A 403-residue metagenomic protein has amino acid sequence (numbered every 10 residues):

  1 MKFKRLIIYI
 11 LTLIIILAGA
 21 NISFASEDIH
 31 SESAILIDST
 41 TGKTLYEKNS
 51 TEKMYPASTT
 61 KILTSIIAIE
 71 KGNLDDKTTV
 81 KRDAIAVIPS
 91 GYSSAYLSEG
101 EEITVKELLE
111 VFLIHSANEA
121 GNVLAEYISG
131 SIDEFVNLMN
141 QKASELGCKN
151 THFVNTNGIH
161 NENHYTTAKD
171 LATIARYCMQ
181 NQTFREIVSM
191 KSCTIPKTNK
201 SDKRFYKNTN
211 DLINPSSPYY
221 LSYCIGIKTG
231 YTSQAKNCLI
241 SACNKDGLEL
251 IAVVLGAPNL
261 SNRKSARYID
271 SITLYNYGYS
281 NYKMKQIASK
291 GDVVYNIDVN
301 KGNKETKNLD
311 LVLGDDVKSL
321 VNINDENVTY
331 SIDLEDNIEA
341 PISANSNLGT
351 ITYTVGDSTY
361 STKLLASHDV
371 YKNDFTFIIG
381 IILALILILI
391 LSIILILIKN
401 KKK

Functional and structural regions predicted by a protein language model:
M1-F3, E47, K372, K402-K403: Short, Lys/Arg-rich N-terminal segment immediately upstream of the first membrane anchor
M1-K2, S58, G278, I396: Short alpha-helical segments used as structural interaction elements across diverse proteins
K2-S26, G380-K399: Sec-dependent N-terminal signal peptides of Gram-positive bacterial secreted proteins and lipoproteins
I15, I67-A68, A242: Hydrophobic/aromatic ligand-binding patch that stacks against planar heteroaromatic rings of cofactors or nucleotides
I16-L17, N73, L274, Y282: Hydrophobic alpha-helical membrane context
S23-Q182, E186-I187: Active-site-adjacent loops and short helices of periplasmic peptidoglycan-processing enzymes
C148-K149, N163-Y165, D170, A175-K402: Domain-terminus/edge residues, biased toward the C-terminal soluble/receptor-binding domains of extracytoplasmic
